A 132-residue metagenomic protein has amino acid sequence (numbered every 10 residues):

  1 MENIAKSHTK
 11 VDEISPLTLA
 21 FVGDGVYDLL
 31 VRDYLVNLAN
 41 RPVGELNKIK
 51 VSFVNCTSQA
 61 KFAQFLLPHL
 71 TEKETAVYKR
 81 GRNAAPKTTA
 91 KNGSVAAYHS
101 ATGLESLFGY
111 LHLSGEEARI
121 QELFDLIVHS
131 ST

Functional and structural regions predicted by a protein language model:
M1-T132: Double-stranded RNA-binding/processing signature
